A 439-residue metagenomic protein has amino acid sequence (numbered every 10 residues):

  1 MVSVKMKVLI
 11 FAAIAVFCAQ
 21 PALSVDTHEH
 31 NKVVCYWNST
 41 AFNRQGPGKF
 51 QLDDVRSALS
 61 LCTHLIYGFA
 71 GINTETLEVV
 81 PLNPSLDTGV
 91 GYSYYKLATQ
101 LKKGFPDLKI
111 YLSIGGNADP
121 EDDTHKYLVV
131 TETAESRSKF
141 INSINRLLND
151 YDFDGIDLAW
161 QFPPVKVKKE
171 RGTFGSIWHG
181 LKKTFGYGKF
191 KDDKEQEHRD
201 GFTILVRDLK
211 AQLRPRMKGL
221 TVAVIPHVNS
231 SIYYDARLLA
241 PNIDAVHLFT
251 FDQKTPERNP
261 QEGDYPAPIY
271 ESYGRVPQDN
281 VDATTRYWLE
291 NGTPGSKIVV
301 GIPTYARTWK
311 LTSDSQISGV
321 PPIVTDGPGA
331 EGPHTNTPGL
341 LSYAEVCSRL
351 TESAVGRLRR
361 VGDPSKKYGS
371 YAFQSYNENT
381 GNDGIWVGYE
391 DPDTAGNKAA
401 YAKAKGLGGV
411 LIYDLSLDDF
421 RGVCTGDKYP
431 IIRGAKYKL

Functional and structural regions predicted by a protein language model:
V2, A13-N31, A402: N-terminal signal peptide
V25-L148, V165, F174, W178-G186 (+1 more regions): Glycan-recognition patch characteristic of GH18 chitinases/ENGases and related GlcNAc/peptidoglycan-binding proteins
E29-N31, L61-T63, P106-I110, D152-D154 (+4 more regions): Short, well-ordered coil/turn segments that N-cap beta-strands
S39-N43, F69-T74, G116-E121, G155 (+6 more regions): Solvent-exposed loop/turn segments at secondary-structure junctions within structured extracellular/periplasmic domains
A58, Y94-L101, D123-K126, S136 (+8 more regions): Stable alpha-helical elements in mature extracytoplasmic
L65, L112, L158, L209 (+4 more regions): Conserved, mostly hydrophobic/aromatic
E75-Y92, P164-V346: Substrate-binding surface in catalytic domains of secreted glycosidases
I114, P256-N259, G263-D264, I302-Y401 (+1 more regions): Glycan-binding loop/region signatures in secreted carbohydrate-active enzymes
